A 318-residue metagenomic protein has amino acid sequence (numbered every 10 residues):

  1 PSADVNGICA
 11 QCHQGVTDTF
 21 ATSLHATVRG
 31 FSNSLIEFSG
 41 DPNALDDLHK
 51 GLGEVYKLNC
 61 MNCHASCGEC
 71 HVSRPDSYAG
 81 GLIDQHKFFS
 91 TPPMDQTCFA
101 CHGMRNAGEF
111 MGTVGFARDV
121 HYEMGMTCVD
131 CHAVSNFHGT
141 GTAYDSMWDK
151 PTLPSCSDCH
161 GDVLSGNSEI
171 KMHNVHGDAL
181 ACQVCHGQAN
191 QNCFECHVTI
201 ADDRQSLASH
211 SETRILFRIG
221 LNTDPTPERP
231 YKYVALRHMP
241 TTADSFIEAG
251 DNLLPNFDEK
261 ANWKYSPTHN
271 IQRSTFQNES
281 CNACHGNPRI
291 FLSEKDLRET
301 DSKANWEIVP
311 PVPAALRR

Functional and structural regions predicted by a protein language model:
P1-P93, F99-D178, R214-T275, D296-R318: Sequence context of c-type cytochrome heme-c attachment sites
C12-V16, A189, P288: Hydrophobic cores of alpha-helical transmembrane segments in multi-pass integral membrane proteins
A117, A181, S280: Beta-rich catalytic cores
S168-L216: Repeat-solenoid scaffold signature
N190, C281-C284: Hydrophobic, well-ordered secondary-structure elements that form the walls of internal hydrophobic environments
T275-E279, P288: Extracellular EGF-like repeat architecture and associated secretion/anchoring segments
A283-T300: Ser/Thr/Pro-rich, low-complexity mucin-like regions that serve as glycosylated stalks/linkers or repetitive adhesive
